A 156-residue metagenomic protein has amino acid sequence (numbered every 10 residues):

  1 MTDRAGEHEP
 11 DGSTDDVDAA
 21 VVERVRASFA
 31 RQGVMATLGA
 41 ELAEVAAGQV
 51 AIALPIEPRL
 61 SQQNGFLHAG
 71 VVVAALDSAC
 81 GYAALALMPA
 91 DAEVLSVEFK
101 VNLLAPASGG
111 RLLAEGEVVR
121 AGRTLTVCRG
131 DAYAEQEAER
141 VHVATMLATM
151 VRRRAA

Functional and structural regions predicted by a protein language model:
M1-A53: Non-catalytic linker/capping segments at the edges of enzyme domains
T2-D18, P106-A156: HotDog/MaoC-like acyl-thioester-processing domains
A36-L38, G48-V50, A69, E93-F99 (+2 more regions): A generic structural signal for short beta-strands and their flanking turns/coil linkers
E41, Q63, N102-L103: Short, conserved secondary-structure segments in the cores of folded domains
L54-I56, L103, R152: Hydrophobic residues in beta-strands and at strand termini
P55-A79: Hot-dog-fold acyl-thioester-processing enzymes
L67, Y82-L113, V118: Hydrophobic beta-strand-centered segment that forms part of the acyl-chain substrate-binding groove
